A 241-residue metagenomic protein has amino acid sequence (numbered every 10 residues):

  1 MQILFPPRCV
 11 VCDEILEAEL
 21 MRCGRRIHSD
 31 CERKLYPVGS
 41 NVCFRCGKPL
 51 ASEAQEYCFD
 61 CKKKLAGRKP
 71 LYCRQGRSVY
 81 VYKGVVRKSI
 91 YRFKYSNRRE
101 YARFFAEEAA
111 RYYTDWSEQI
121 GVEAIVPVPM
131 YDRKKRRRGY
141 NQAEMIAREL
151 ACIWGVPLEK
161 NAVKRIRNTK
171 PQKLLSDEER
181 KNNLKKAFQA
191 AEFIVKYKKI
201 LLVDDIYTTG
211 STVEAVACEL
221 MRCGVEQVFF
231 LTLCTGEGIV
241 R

Functional and structural regions predicted by a protein language model:
M1-D204, T208-R241: Glycine-rich phosphate/pyrophosphate-handling loop used in enzymes and phosphotransfer proteins
